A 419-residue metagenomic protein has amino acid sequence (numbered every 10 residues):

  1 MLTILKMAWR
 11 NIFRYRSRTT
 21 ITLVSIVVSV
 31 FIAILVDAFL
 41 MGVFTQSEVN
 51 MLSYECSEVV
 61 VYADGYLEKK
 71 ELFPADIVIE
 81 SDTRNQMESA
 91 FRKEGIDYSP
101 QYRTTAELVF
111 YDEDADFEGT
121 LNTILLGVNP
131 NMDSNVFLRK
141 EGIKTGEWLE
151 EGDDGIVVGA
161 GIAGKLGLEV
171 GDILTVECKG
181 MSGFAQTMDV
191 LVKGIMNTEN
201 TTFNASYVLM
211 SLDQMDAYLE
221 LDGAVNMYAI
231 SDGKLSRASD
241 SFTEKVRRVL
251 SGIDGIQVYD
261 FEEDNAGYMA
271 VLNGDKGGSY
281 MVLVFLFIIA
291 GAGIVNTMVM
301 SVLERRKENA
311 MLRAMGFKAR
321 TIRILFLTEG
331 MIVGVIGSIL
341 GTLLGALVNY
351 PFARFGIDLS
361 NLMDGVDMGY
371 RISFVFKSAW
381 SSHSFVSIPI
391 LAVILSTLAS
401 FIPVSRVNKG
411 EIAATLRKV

Functional and structural regions predicted by a protein language model:
M1-I34, F44, R320, R417-V419: N-terminal Sec/SRP start-transfer signal
R16-V43, N273-A310, M331-L344, L391-L398: Hydrophobic alpha-helical transmembrane segments of multi-pass inner-membrane transport and secretion
D37-N122, E147, R248: Hydrophobic, regular-secondary-structure patches
Y102-T104, T123-N129, G142-D213: Hydrophobic secondary-structure segments that place a key small or acidic residue at a functional site
G180-S279, L286: Mechanotransmission and gating elements of multispan inner-membrane complexes involved in transport and envelope
I339-S387, F401: Short helix-loop junctions at transmembrane helix boundaries
K377-V419: C-terminal membrane-exit region of the final transmembrane helix in multipass inner-membrane proteins
